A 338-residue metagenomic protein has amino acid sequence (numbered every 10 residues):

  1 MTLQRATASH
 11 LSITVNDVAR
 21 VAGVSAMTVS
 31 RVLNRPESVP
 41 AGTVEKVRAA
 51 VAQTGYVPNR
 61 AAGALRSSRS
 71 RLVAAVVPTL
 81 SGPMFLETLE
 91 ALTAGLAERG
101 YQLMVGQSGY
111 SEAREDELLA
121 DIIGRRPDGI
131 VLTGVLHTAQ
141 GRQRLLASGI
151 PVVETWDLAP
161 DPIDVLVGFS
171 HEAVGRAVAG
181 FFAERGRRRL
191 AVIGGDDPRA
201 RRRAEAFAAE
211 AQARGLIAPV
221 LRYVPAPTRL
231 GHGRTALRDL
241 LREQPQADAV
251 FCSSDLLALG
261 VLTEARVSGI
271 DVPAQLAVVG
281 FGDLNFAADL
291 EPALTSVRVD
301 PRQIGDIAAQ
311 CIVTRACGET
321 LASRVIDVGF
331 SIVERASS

Functional and structural regions predicted by a protein language model:
M1-A8, Q53, A91-R99, A147-E154 (+1 more regions): Bacterial carbohydrate/catabolite-sensing allosteric modules
M1-R69: N-terminal helix-turn-helix DNA-binding module of bacterial transcription factors
S25, R71, D128, R187-L190 (+1 more regions): Short acidic/polar active-site loop segments enriched in Thr and Asp
Y56-D121, R125-G129, A208: Amphipathic helical "hinge" segments at domain boundaries
A62, D116-L119, R142, A179 (+1 more regions): Short hydrophobic/charged patches on amphipathic alpha-helices used for structural packing and interfaces
G109-E112, T133-T138, L256: Short beta->alpha connector loops
V131-R142, E154-I163: Acidic, Gly/Pro-rich loop/turn segments at junctions of secondary structure
